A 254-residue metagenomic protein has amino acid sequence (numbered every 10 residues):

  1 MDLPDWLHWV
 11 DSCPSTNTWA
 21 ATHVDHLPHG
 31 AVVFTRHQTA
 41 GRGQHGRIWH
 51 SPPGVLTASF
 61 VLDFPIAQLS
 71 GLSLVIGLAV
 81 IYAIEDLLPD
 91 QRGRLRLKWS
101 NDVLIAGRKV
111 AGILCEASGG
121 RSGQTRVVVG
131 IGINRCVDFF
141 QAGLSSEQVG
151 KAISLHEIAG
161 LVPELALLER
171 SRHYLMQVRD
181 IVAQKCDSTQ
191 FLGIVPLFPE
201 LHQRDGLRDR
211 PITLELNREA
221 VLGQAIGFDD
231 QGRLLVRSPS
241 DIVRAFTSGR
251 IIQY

Functional and structural regions predicted by a protein language model:
M1-G93, K109, S118, L222 (+1 more regions): N-terminal lobe of the biotin/lipoate ligase/transferase fold
L3, P65-S70, L74-R94, I105-Y254: Long, positively charged amphipathic alpha-helical accessory segments at protein N-termini or as interdomain linkers
